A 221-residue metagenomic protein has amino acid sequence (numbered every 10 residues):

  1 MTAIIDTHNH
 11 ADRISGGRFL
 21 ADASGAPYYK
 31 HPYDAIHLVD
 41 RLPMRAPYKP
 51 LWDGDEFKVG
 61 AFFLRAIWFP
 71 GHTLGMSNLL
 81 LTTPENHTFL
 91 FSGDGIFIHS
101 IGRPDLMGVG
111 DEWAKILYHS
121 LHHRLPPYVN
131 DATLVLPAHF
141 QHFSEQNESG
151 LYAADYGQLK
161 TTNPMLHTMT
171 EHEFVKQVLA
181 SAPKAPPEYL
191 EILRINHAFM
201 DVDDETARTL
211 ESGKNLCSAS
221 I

Functional and structural regions predicted by a protein language model:
M1-R65, H87-T88: Active-site HxH/HxHxD metal-binding segment of metal-dependent hydrolases
T2-H10, Y29-P32, F69-G71, L90-G93 (+3 more regions): Active-site neighborhood of phospho(di)ester-bond hydrolases with catalytic His/Asp-centered motifs
H8, L20, F69-H72, L79 (+4 more regions): Divalent metal-coordination and catalytic microenvironments
N9-S15, A35-V39, L74-M76, F97-H99 (+2 more regions): Active-site environment of divalent metal-dependent phosphoester hydrolases
M44-R45, D105-D111: Short glycine-enriched, charge-decorated loop/helix-capping segments at active-site entrances that position
E56, A61-L80: Pocket-forming structural segment of enzyme catalytic cores
N78-G93, H99: Conserved beta-strand hairpin/beta-sheet module of binuclear metal-dependent hydrolase folds, prominently
H119-I221: Accessory terminal helices/loops
